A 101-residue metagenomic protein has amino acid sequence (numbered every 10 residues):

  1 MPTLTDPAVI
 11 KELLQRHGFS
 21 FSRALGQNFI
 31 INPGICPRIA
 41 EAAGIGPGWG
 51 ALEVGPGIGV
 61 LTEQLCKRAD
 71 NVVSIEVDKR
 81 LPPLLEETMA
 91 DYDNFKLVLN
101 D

Functional and structural regions predicted by a protein language model:
M1-D101: Catalytic cores of RNA-modifying enzymes
